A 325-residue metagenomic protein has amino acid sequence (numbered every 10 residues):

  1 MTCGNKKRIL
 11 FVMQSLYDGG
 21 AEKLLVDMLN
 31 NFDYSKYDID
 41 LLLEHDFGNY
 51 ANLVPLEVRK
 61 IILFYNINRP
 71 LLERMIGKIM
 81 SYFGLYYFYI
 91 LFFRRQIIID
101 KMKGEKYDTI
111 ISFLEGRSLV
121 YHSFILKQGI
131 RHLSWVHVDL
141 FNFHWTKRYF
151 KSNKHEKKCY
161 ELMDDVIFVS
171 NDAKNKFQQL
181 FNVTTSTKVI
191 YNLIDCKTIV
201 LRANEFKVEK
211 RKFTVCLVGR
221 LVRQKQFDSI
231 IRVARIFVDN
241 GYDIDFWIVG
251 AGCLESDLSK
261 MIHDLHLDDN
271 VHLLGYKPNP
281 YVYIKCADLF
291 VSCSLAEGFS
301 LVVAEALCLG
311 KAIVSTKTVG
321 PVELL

Functional and structural regions predicted by a protein language model:
E22-D27, F213, L217-I236, Y242 (+2 more regions): A conserved mid-protein helix/loop that constitutes part of the nucleotide-sugar donor-binding site
L91-I99, T109-G129: An aromatic- and histidine-rich active-site surface loop
I99-E105, Y149-V166: Membrane-proximal helix-turn-helix segments that form the acceptor-binding/catalytic region of lipid-linked
G116-V120, R131-Y149: A short, histidine- and acid-enriched strand-loop-helix "catalytic/donor-clamping" loop that lines the nucleotide-sugar
D172, L193: Carbohydrate-associated surface elements
S259-G275: Nucleotide-activated donor-binding/catalytic signature segment of Leloir-type glycosyltransferases, i.e., the conserved
Y276, L295: Aromatic "clamp/platform" in nucleotide-sugar-dependent glycosyltransferases that forms part of the donor/acceptor
A312-S315: Short hydrophobic beta-strand element within catalytic cores of glycosyltransferases and related nucleotide-activated
